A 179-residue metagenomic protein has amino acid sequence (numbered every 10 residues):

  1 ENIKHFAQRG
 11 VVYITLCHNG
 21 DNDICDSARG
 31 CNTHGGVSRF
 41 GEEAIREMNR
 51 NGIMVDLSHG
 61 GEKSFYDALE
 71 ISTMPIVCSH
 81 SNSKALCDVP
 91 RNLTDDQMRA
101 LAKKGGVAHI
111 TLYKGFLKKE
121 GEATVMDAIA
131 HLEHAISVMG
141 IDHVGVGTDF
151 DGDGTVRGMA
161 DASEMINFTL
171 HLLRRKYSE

Functional and structural regions predicted by a protein language model:
E1-G115, A128-I129, E133-I136, H143 (+2 more regions): Extended, charged catalytic domains and RNA/DNA-binding interfaces, predominantly in divalent-metal-using enzymes
I24-C25, L117-K119, G154-T155: A short acidic, helix-capping loop that chelates divalent metal ions and anchors anionic groups
D88-P90, E120-A123, V156-A160: Short, solvent-exposed loop/turn segments at secondary-structure boundaries
T111-L112, M139-A162: Short acidic/histidine-rich active-site segments
G154-E179: Short hairpin/turn module used for nucleic-acid contact or packing/dimerization
